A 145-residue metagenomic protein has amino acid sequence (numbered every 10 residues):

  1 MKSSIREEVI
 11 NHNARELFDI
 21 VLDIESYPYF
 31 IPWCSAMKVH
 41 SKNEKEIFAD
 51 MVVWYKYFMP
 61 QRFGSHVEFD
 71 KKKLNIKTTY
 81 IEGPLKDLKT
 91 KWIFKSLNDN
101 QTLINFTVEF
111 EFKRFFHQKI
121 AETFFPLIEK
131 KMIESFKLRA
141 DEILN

Functional and structural regions predicted by a protein language model:
M1-E46: Hydrophobic ligand-binding cavity/cleft-lining segments
M1-I5, E109-F116: A short small-residue
L17-V21, Y27, A49, V67 (+2 more regions): Hydrophobic pocket/interface hotspot
F18-V21, I47-D50, K72-T78: Short Pro/Gly-enriched beta-strand edge/turn motifs at strand-loop
P28-Y29, A36-H40, W54-L103, E109-E111 (+1 more regions): Hydrophobic-ligand binding "helix-grip"
F112, F116-N145: A conserved amphipathic terminal alpha-helix motif
